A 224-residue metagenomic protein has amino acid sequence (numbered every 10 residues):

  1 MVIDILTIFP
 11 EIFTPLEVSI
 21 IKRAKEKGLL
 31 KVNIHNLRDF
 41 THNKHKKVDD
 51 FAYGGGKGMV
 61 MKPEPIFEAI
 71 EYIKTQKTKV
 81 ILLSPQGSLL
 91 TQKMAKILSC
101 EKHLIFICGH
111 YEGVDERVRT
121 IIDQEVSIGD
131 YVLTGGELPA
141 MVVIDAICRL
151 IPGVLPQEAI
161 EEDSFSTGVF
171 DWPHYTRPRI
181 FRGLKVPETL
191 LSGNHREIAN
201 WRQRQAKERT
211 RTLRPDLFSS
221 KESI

Functional and structural regions predicted by a protein language model:
M1-I73, L191-S219: N-terminal nucleotide/polyanion-binding subdomain common to many enzyme families
D4-L6, N33-H35, I81, L104-I105 (+1 more regions): Hydrophobic/aromatic beta-strand patches that form the interior of the parallel beta-sheet core in alpha/beta enzyme
S19-A24, K96-C100, I121-D123: Short, solvent-exposed amphipathic alpha-helical segments in soluble enzyme and RNA/protein-processing domains
L37-F40, H110-V114: Short glycine-enriched loops at secondary-structure junctions
V48, Y53, L90, L98 (+5 more regions): Short clusters of hydrophobic/aromatic residues that line enzyme substrate/ligand-binding pockets
V60-C108, D115: S-adenosyl-L-methionine/SAH cofactor-binding core of RNA-modifying enzymes
V114-D163: Structured adenosyl-cofactor binding patch, chiefly the S-adenosyl-L-methionine
L138, L150-E188: Internal, active-site/partner-interface "lid" segment
